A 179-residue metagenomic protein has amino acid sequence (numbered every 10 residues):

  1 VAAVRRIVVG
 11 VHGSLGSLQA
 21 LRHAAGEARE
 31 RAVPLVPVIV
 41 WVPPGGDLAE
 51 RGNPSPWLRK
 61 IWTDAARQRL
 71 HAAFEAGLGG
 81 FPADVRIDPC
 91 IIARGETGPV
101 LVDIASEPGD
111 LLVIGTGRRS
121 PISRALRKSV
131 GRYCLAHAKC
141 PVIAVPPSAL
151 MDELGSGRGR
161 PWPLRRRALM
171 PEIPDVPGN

Functional and structural regions predicted by a protein language model:
V1-A3, G16, L78-L112, A149-R160 (+1 more regions): Structural beta-alpha unit
A2-P56, H137, M151, P161-N179: Small/aliphatic-rich secondary-structure junction motif
H12, F74, G117: Short glycine-/small-residue-rich Rossmann-like dinucleotide-binding loops
A20, D47-E50, V100-D103, A125 (+1 more regions): Short, well-ordered secondary-structure micro-motifs
I39, G115-G117, P146-P147: Short secondary-structure boundary segments
S55-R69: A short acidic, glycine-rich active-site loop that binds or catalyzes chemistry on phosphate/adenosine moieties
L111-H137, M151-L154: Glycine-rich, Arg-bearing micro-motifs that act as flexible, cationic patches
